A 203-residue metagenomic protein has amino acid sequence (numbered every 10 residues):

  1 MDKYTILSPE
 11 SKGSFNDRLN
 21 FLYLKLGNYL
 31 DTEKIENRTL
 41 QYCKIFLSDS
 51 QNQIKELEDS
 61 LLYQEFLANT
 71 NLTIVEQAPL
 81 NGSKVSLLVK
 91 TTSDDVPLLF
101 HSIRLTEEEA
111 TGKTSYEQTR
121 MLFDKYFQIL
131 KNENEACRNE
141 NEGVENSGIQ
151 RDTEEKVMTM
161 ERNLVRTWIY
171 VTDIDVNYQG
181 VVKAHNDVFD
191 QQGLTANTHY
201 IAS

Functional and structural regions predicted by a protein language model:
M1-S203: Short, polar/acidic, helix-capping and beta-turn segments at strand->helix junctions that line the mouths
